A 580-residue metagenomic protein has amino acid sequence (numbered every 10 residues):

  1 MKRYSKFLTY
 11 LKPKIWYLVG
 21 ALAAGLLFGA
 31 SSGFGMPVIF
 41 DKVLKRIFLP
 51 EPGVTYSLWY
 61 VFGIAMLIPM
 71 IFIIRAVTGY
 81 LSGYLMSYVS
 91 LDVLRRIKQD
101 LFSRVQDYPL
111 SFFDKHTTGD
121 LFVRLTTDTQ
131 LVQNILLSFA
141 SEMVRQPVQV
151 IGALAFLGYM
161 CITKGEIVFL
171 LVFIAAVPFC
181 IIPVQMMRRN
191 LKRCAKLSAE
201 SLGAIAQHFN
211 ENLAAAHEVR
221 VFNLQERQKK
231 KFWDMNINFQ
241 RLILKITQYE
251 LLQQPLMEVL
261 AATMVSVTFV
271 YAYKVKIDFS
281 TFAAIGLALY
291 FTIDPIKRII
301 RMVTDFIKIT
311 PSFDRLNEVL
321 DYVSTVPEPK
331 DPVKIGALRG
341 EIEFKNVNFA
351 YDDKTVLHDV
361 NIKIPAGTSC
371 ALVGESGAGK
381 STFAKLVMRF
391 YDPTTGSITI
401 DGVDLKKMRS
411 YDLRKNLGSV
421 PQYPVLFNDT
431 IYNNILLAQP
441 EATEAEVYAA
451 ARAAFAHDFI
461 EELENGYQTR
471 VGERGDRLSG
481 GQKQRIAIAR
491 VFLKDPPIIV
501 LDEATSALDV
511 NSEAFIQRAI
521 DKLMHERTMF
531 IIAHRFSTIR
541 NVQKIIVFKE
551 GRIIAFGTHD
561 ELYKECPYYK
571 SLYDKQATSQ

Functional and structural regions predicted by a protein language model:
M1-S32, F48-I64, S82-M86, S90 (+10 more regions): Membrane-integrated ABC transporters
P13, L110-S111, T127-L136, A140 (+8 more regions): An intracellular "coupling" helix at the cytosolic face of ABC transporter transmembrane type-1 domains
W16-V38, I64, I68, G83-M86 (+4 more regions): Alpha-helical segments in transporter systems
L18-T78, G158-L170, F279: Transmembrane helix-loop-helix hairpins at lipid-water interfaces of multipass membrane proteins, especially the type-1
A23, T78, T126-A175, M257-M264: Hydrophobic alpha-helical transmembrane segments of ABC transporter permease domains
L91, Q99-V123, T127-T129, Q207-K231 (+4 more regions): Short intracellular "coupling" helices and adjacent cytoplasmic loop segments at the cytosolic face of multi-pass
F156-P178, Y249-D314, V319-L320: Helix-loop-helix
G336-Q580: ABC-type nucleotide-binding domain
